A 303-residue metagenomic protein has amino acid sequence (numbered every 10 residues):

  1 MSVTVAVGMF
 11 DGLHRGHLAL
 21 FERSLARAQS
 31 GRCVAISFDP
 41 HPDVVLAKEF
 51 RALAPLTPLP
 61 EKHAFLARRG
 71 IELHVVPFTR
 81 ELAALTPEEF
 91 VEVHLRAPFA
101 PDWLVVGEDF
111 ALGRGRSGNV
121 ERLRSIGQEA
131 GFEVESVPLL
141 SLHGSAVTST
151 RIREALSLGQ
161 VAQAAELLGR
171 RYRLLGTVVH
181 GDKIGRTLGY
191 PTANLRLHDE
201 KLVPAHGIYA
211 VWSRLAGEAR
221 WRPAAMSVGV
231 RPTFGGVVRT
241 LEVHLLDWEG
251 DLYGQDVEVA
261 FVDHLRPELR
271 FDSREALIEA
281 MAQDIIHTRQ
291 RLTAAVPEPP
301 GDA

Functional and structural regions predicted by a protein language model:
M1-P58: N-terminal catalytic cores of NTP/NDP-binding nucleotidyl/phosphoryl-transfer enzymes
R32-V34, E72, D102, E133: Residues at the starts of beta-strands that form the adenosine-phosphate
I36-P40, L73-L82, P138: A conserved beta-strand->alpha-helix junction
P42-K48, D109, A146-V147, L269: A short acidic, helix-capping loop that chelates divalent metal ions and anchors anionic groups
L53-K62, A83-V91: Glycine-rich, highly charged phosphate/nucleotide-binding loops
A64-A67: ATP-dependent adenylation/nucleotidyltransferase module used to activate substrates
L82-P191, D272-A280, D302: Classical nucleotidyltransferase
G181-A303: Phosphate/ribose-recognition catalytic cores of enzymes acting on nucleotide-derived substrates
